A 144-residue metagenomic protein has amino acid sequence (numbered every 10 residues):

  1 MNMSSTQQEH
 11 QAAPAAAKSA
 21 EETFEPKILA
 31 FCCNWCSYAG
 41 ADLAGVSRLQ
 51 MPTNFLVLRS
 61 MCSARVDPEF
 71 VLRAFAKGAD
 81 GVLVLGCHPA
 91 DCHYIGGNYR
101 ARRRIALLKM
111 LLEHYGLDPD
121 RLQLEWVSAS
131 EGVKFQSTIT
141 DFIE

Functional and structural regions predicted by a protein language model:
M1-E144: Iron-sulfur-associated redox domains of electron-transfer enzymes in respiratory and anaerobic energy metabolism
